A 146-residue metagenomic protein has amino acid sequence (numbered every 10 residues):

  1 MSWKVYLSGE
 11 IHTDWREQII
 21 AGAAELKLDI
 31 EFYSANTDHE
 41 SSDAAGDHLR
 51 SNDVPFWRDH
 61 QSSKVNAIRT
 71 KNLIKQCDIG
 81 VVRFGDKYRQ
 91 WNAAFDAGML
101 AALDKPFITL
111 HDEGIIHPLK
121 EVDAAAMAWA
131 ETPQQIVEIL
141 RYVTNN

Functional and structural regions predicted by a protein language model:
M1-N146: Conserved catalytic or regulatory cores that recognize and/or transform ribose-phosphate-containing ligands
